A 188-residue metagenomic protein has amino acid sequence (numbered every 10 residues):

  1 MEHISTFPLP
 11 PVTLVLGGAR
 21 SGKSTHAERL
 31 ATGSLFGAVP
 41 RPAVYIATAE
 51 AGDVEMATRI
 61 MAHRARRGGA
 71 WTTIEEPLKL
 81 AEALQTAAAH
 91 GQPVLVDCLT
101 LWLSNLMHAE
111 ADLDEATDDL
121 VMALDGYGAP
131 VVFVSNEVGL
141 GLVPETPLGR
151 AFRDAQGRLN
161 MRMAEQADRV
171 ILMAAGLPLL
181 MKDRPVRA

Functional and structural regions predicted by a protein language model:
M1-P11, P93, A116-D119: SAM-dependent methyltransferases
E2, L9, T13-T86: Conserved P-loop
A27, H63, L95, N136 (+1 more regions): Residue-level signal for inorganic ion chemistry
G37-A38, T86-A89, L124-Y127, A164: Conserved catalytic network of the ASCE P-loop NTPase/AAA+ motor domain
A43, V94, R169-L172: Short, well-ordered beta-strand core segments
R66-E115: Helix-adjacent hinge/juxtasegments
L78, L101-A188: Replace "adjacent to P-loop NTPase cores in ATP/GTP-dependent enzymes" with "adjacent to NTP-binding cores
